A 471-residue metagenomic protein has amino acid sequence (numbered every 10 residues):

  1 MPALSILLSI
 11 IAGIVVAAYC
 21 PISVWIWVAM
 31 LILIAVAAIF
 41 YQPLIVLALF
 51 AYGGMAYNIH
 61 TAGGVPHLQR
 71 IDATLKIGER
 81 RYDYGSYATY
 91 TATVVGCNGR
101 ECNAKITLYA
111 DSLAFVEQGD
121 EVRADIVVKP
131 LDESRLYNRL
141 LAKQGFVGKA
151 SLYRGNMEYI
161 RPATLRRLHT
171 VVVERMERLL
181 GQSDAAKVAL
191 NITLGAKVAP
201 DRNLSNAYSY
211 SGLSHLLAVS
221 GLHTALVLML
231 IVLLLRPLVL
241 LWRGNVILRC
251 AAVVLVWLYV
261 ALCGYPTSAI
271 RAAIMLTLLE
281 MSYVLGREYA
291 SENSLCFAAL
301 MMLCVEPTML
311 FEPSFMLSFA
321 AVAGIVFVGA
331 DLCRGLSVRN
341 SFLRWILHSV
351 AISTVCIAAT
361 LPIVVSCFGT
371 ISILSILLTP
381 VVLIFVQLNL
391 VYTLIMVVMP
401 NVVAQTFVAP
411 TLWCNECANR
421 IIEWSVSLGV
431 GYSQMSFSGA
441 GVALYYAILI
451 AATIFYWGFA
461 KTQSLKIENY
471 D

Functional and structural regions predicted by a protein language model:
M1-H67, R271: N-terminal leader/targeting segments
P2, I10, C20-I22, F407-D471: C-terminal regulatory/interaction regions
S5, Q42-L44, A150, S205-I376 (+1 more regions): Hydrophobic alpha-helical transmembrane segments in multi-pass membrane proteins
I11-A18, A51-N58, V256-L262, A299-P307 (+2 more regions): Aromatic-anchored segments of alpha-helical transmembrane domains
G13, L75, I126, I192 (+7 more regions): Divalent metal-coordination and catalytic microenvironments
V24-I32, L317-S318, T379-L383, G441-Y445: Alpha-helical transmembrane segments of polytopic membrane proteins
L47-H215: Membrane-interface helix/helix-cap signal primarily in integral membrane proteins
R161-L180, V188, A196, L204 (+10 more regions): Hydrophobic alpha-helical segments of integral membrane proteins, encompassing both true transmembrane helices
